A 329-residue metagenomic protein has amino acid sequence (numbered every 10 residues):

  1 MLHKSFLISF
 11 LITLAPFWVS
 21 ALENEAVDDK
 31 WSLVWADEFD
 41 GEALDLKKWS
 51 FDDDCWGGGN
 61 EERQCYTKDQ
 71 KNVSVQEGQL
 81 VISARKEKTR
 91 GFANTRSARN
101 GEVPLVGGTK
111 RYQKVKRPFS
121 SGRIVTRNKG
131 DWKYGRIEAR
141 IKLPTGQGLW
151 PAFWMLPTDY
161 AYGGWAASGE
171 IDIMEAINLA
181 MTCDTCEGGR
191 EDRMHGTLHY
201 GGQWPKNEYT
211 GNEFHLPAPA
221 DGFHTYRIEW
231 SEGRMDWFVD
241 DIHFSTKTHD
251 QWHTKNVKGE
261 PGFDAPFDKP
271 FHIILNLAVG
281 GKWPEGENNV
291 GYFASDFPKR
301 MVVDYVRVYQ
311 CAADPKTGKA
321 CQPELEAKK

Functional and structural regions predicted by a protein language model:
M1-L2: N-terminal secretory signal peptides that target proteins for export/translocation
S5-P16: Bacterial N-terminal signal peptides
F17-A21: Sec/Tat signal peptide C-region and signal peptidase I cleavage site
L22-K329: GH16 jelly-roll
